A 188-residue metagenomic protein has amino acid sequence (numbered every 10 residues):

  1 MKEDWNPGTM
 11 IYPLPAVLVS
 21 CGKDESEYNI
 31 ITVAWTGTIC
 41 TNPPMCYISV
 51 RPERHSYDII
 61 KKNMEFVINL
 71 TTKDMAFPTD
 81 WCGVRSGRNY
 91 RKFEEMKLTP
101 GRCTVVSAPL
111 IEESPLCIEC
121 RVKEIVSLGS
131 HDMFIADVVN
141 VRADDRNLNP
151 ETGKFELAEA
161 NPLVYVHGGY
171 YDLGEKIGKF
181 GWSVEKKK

Functional and structural regions predicted by a protein language model:
M1-K188: Basic, polyanion-binding surface patches
